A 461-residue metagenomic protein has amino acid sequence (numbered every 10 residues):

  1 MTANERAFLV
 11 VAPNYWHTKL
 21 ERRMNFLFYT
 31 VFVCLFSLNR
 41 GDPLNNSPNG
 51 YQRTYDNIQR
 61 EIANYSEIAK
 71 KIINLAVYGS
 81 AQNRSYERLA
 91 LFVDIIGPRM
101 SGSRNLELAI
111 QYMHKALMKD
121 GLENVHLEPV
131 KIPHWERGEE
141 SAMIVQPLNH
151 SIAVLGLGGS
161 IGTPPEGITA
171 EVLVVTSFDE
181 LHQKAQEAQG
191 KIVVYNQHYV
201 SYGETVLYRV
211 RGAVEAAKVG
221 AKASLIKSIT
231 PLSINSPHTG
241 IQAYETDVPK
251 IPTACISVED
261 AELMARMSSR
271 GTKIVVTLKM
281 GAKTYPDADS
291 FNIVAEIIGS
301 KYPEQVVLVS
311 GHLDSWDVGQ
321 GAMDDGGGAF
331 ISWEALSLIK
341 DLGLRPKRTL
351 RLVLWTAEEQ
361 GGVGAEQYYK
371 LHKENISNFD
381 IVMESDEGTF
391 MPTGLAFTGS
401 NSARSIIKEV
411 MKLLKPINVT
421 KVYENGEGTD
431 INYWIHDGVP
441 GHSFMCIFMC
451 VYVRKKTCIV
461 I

Functional and structural regions predicted by a protein language model:
N25-R40: Cleavable N-terminal signal peptides of Sec/SRP-targeted secreted and luminal proteins
L44-K70, N74, Y78, A90 (+2 more regions): Noncatalytic luminal/extracellular "stalk/propeptide" segments of secretory-pathway proteins
N64, I68, P147, S151-A185 (+4 more regions): Soluble metallo-hydrolase cores and metallopeptidase-like ectodomains found primarily in the secretory/periplasmic
N64-A69, A81-L89, I96, N105-M113 (+11 more regions): Stable alpha-helical elements in mature extracytoplasmic
Q82-L106, H114-N124, Q183-E187, K191-L207 (+5 more regions): Catalytic-core environment of secreted peptidases
M100-S103, A153-P252, Q320, I417-T420: Extracellular/luminal Protease-associated
T253, A261-E262, Y302, D317 (+2 more regions): Metal-dependent peptidase/peptidase-like ectodomains
S337, R348, M449-I461: His/Asp/Glu-rich mid-to-C-terminal helical/loop segments that flank catalytic regions of hydrolases
